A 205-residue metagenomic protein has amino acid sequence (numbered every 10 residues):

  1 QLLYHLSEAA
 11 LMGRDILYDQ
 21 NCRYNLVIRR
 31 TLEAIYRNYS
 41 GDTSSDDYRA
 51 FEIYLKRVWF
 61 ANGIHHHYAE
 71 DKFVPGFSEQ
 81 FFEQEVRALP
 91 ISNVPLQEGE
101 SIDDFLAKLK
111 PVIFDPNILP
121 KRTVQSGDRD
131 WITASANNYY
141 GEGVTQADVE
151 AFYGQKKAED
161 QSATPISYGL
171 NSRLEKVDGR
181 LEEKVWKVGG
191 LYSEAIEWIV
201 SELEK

Functional and structural regions predicted by a protein language model:
Q1-W198, E202: N-terminal helix-rich structural modules
K205: Active-site pocket-lining segments that scaffold enzyme catalytic pockets across diverse folds
